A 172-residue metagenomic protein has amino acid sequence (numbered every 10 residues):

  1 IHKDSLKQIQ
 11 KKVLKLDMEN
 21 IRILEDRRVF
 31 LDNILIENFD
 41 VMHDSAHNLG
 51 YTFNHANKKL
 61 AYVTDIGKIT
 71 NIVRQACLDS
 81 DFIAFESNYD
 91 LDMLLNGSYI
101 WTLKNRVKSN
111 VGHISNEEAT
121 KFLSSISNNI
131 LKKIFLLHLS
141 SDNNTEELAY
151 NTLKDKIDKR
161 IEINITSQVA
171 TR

Functional and structural regions predicted by a protein language model:
I1, H43, I69, S141-D142: Glycine-/small-residue-rich active-site loops that bind phosphorylated ligands and cofactors
I1-R28: Active-site HxH/HxHxD metal-binding segment of metal-dependent hydrolases
I9-K11, L31-I34, N48-L49, M93-N96: Short, charged, surface-exposed secondary-structure boundary motifs
K15-M18, L31-N33, N128-N129, D158-R160: Short, well-ordered coil/turn elements that cap or connect secondary structure elements
N20-I21, I36, I163: Generic structural signal for residues in well-ordered beta-strands
L24-F82: Core dinuclear metal-dependent hydrolase active-site scaffold
N71-S167: Cap/insert and terminal regions of metallo-dependent hydrolase folds
V169-R172: C-terminal catalytic and target-recognition region of SAM-dependent MTase-like enzymes, primarily methyltransferases
